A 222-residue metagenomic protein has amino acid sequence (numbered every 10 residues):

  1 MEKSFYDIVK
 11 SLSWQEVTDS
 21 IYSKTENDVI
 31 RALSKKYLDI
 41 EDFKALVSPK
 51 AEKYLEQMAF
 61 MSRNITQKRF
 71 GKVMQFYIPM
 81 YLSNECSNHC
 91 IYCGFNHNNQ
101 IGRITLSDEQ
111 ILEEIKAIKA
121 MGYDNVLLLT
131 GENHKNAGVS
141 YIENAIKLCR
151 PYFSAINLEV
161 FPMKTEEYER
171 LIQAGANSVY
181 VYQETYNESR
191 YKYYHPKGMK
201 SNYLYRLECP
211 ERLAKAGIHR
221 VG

Functional and structural regions predicted by a protein language model:
M1-Y77, N88: Flexible, acidic/Gly-rich N-terminal and inter-domain linker regions that tether and position cofactor-handling modules
K10, E16-V17, K24, L82 (+3 more regions): Short, charged N-terminal helix-start/capping segments
W14-E16, R31-K36, S62, C86-N88 (+4 more regions): Short hydrophobic/aromatic-rich motifs at helix boundaries and adjacent loops
Y22-T25, E41, R69, H97 (+3 more regions): Generic signal for short, ordered secondary-structure residues within or immediately flanking folded domains
P49, K72, L82, P162-M163 (+1 more regions): Generic structural "secondary-structure junction" signal
F60-M61, H89-I91, L171, Y194: Surface-exposed beta-strand edges and their flanking turn/coil or helix-capping segments
G71, Q75-Q110: Canonical Radical SAM [4Fe-4S] cluster-binding loop centered on the CxxxCxxC motif and its immediate flanking residues
N99-G222: Conserved Radical SAM active-site core
